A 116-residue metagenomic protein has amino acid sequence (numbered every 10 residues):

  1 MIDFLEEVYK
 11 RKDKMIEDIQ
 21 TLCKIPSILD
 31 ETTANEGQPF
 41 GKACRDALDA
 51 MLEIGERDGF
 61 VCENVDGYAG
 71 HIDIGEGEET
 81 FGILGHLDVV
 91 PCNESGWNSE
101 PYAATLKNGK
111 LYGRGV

Functional and structural regions predicted by a protein language model:
M1-E94: N-terminal helical capping/dimerization or prosegment-like subdomains of hydrolases acting on amide or phosphate bonds
T80-V116: Active-site metal-coordination/substrate-binding segment of hydrolases, especially metallo-dependent peptidases
